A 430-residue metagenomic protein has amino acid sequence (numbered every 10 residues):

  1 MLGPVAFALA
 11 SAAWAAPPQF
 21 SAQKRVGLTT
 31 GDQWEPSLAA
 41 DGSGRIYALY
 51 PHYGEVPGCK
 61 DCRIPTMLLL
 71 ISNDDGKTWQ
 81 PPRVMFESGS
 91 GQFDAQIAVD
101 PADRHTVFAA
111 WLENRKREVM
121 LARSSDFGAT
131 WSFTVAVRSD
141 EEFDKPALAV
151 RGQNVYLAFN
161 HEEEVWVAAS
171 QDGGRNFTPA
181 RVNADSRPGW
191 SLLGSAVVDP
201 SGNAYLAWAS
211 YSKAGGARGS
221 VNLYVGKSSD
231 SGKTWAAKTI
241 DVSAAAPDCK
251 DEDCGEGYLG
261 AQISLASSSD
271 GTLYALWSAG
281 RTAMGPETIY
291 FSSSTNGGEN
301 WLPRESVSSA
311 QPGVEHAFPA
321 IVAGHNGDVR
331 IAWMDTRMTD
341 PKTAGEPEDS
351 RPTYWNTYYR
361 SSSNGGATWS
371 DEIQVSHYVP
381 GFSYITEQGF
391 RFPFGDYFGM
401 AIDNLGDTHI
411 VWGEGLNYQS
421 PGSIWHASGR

Functional and structural regions predicted by a protein language model:
M1-S11: Bacterial N-terminal signal peptides
A15-R430: Extracellular, repeat-based ectodomains that mediate carbohydrate processing or recognition
